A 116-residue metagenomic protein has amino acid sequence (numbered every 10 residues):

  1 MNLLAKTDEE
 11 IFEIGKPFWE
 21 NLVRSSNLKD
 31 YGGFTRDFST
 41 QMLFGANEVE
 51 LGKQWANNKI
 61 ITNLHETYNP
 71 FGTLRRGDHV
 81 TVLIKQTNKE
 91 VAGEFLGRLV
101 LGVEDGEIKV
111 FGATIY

Functional and structural regions predicted by a protein language model:
M1-L28: Short, low-complexity N-terminal intrinsically disordered segments enriched in polar/charged residues
N27-Q41: Short, well-ordered alpha-helical segments enriched in acidic and aromatic residues
L43-W55: Short, charge-rich amphipathic alpha-helical segments embedded in non-transmembrane helical bundles/solenoids
G52-V103, G112-Y116: Surface-exposed, charged secondary-structure patches
G106: Short glycine-/polar-rich loops that comprise or flank the Walker A/P-loop and associated switch/sensor motifs
